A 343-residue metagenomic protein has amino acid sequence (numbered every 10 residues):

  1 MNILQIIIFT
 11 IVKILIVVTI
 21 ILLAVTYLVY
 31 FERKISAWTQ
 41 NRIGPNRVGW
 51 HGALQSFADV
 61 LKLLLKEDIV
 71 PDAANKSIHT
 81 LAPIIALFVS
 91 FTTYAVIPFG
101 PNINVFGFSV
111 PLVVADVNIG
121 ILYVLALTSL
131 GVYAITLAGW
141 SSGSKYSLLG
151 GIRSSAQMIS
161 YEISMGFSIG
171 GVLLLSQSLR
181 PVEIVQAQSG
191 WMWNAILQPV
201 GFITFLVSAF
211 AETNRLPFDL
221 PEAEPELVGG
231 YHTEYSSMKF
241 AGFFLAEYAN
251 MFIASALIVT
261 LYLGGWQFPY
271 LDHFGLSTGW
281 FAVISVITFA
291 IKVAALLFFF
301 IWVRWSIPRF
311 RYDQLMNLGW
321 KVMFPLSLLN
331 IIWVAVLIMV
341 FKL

Functional and structural regions predicted by a protein language model:
M1-L343: Selective transmembrane helix interface/packing segments
